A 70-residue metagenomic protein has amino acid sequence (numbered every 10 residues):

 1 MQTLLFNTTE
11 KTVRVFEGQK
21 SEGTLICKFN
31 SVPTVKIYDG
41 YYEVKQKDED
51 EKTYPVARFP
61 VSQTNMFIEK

Functional and structural regions predicted by a protein language model:
M1-Q2, E69-K70: Short intrinsically disordered terminal tails
Q2-N30: N-terminal acidic leader/helix
F16, V44-K47: Core beta-strand residues in small-molecule sensory/regulatory alpha/beta domains
S21-E22, D50-K52: Short, surface-exposed beta-strand-loop junctions and turns on beta-sheet-rich folds
K28-N30, D39, K52-V56: Short, surface-exposed coil-to-beta transition loops
N30-V35, A57-E69: Structured surface patches comprising rigid loops and adjacent beta-strands/short helices at the edges of well-ordered
Y38-V44: A short, structured beta-strand/loop element
